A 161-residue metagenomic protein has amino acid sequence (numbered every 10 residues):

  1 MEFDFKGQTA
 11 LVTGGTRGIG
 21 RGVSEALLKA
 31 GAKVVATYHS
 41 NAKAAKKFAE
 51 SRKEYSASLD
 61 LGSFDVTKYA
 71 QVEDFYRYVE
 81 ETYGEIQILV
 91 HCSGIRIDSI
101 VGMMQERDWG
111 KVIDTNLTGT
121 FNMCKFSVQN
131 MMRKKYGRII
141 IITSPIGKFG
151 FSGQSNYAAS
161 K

Functional and structural regions predicted by a protein language model:
T9, T16-G18: Conserved glycine-rich cofactor-binding loop
A32-K47: Conserved glycine-rich Rossmann-like NAD(P)H-binding loop of the short-chain dehydrogenase/reductase
A42, S63-F75, E106: The beta1-alpha1 cofactor-binding region of Rossmann-like NAD(H)/NADP(H)-dependent oxidoreductases
C92-I97: Conserved NAD(P)H cofactor-binding loop of Rossmann-fold oxidoreductase domains
I100-V101, D108-I113: Substrate-binding pocket helix/loop in short-chain dehydrogenase/reductase
C124, S160: Active-site helix of classical SDR
S144: Residue(s) in the substrate-gating loop at a strand-loop-helix junction that position the organic substrate next
